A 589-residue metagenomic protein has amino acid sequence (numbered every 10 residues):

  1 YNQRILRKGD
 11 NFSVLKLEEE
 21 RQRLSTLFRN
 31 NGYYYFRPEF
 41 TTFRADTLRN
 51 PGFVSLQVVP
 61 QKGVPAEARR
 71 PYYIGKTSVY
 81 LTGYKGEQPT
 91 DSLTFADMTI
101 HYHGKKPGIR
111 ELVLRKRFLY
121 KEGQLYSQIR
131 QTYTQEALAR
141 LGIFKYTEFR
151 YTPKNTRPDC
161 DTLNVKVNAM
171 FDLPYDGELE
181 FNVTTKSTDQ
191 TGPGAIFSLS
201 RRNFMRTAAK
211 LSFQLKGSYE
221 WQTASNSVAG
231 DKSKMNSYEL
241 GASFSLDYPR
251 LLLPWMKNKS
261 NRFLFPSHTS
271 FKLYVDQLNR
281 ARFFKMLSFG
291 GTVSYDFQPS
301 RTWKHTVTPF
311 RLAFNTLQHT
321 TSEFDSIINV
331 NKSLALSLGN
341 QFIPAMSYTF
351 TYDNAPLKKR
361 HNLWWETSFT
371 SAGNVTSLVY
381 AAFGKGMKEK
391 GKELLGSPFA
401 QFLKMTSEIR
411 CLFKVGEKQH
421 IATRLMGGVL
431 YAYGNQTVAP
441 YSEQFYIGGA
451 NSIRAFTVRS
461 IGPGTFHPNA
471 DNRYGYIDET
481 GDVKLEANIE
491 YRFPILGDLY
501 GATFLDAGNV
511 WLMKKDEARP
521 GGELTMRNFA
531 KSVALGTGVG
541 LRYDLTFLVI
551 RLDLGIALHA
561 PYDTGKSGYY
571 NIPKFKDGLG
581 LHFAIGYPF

Functional and structural regions predicted by a protein language model:
Y1-T184, W221, N261, L403-M405 (+1 more regions): Periplasmic polypeptide-binding modules associated with outer-membrane biogenesis and secretion
R7-D10, P107, S127-R360, W364 (+5 more regions): Gram-negative/organellar outer-membrane beta-barrel architecture
L17, R21, P51, R70 (+19 more regions): Active-site-proximal structural scaffolding
T99-G104, T184-T188, T306-F493, T503-R527: C-terminal outer-membrane beta-barrel translocator/porin domains of Gram-negative envelope proteins and their
L179, L211-L215, F271-L273, W365-F369 (+5 more regions): Membrane-embedded beta-strand positions of outer-membrane beta-barrel proteins
V183-K186, R201-N203, E517-L545, Y570: Strand-loop-strand
G291, W364, E389, E393 (+6 more regions): In a subset of proteins, long, contiguous C-terminal domains/tails are tracked
